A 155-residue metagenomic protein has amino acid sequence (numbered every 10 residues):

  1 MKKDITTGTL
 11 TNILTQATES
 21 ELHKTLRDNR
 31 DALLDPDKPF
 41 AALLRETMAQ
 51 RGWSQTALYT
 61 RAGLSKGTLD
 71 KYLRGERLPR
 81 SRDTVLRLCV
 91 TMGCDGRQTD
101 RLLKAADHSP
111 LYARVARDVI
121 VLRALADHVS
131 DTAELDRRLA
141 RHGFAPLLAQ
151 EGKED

Functional and structural regions predicted by a protein language model:
M1-R30: A positional/architectural concept
E19-S54, A133-A149, D155: A short, Lys/Arg-rich alpha-helix, primarily the initiator
M48, Y59, C89: The alpha-helix within a helix-turn-helix
S54-R61: Short alpha-helical "recognition helix" segments of helix-turn-helix
G63-R80, A105-D107: Recognition helix of helix-turn-helix/homeodomain-like DNA-binding domains that insert into the DNA major groove
E76-T91: Short, basic-rich loop-to-helix N-cap that marks the start of a DNA-contacting helix
Q98-T132, D136, A140-L148: Short amphipathic recognition helices of helix-turn-helix/homeodomain-type DNA-binding modules
